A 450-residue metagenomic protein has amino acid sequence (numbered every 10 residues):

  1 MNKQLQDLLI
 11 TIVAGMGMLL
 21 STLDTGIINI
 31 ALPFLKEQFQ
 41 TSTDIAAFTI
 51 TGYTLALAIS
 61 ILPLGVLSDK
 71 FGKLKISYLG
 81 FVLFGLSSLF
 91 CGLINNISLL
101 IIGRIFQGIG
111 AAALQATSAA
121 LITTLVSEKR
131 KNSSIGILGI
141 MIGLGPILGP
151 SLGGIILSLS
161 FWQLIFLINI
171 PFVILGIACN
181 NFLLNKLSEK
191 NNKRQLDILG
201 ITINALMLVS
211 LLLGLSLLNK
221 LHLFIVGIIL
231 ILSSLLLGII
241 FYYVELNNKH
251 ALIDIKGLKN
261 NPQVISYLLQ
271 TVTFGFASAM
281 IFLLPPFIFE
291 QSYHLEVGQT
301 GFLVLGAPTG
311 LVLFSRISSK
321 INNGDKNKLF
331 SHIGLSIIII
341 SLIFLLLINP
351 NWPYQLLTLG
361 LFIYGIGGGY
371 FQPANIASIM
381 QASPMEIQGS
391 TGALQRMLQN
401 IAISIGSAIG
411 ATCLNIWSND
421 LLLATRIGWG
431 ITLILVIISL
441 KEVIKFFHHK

Functional and structural regions predicted by a protein language model:
L8-L20, I28-I30, T43, V226-L230 (+2 more regions): 12-transmembrane solute porter fold
T22, G26, G92, G108-A116 (+4 more regions): Small-residue-rich segments within alpha-helical transmembrane domains of MFS-like 12-TM solute carriers
A31-I61, G298-F302: Extracellular/periplasmic helix-loop-helix junction of adjacent transmembrane segments in MFS-like secondary
L35-K36, L67-S68, L152-S160, L215 (+3 more regions): Interfacial helix-cap and linker-helix signal at transmembrane-aqueous boundaries of multi-pass secondary transporters
T51-G65, Q115-A119, L305-I317: Central cavity-lining transmembrane alpha-helices of secondary-active solute carriers, predominantly the Major
G65-L199: Helix-loop-helix hairpins in multi-pass membrane proteins, especially solute transporters
A116, I137, I142, P146-G154 (+4 more regions): Glycine/proline-centered helix-kink
L159-T273, A277, F302-L303: Hydrophobic transmembrane-helix bundles of small-molecule transporters
